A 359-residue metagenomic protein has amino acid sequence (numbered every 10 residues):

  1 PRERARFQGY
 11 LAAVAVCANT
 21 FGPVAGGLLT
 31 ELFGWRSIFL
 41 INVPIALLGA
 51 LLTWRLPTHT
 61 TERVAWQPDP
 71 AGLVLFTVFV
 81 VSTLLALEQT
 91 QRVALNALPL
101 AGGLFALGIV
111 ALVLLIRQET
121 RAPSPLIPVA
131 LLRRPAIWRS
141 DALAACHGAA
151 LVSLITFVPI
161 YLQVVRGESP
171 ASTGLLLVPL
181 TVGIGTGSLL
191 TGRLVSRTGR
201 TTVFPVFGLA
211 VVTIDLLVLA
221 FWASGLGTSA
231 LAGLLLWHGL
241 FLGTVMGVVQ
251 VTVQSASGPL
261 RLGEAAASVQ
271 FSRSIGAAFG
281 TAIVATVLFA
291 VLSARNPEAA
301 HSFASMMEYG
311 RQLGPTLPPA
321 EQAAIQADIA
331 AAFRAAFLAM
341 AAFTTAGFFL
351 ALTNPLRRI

Functional and structural regions predicted by a protein language model:
P1-A13: Cytoplasmic helix-loop-helix junction between adjacent transmembrane helices in 12-TM secondary transporters
Y10, V16-G27, V80, S188 (+1 more regions): Glycine/proline-centered helix-kink
V24, L28, L32, R55 (+4 more regions): Membrane-interface helix caps of multi-pass small-molecule transporters
L29, L56-P57, A86-L87, E119 (+4 more regions): Hydrophobic alpha-helical interface/terminus motif in multipass membrane transporters
E31-I41, Q89-L100, S169, A290-A341: A membrane-interface helix-boundary motif in multi-pass transporters
E31-L143, A150, E168-S169: Hydrophobic transmembrane-helix bundles of small-molecule transporters
G49-T60, I184-T191, P318: Hydrophobic, membrane-facing alpha-helical anchors
A71, A97-L107, A111, P123-R295 (+2 more regions): 12-transmembrane solute porter fold
